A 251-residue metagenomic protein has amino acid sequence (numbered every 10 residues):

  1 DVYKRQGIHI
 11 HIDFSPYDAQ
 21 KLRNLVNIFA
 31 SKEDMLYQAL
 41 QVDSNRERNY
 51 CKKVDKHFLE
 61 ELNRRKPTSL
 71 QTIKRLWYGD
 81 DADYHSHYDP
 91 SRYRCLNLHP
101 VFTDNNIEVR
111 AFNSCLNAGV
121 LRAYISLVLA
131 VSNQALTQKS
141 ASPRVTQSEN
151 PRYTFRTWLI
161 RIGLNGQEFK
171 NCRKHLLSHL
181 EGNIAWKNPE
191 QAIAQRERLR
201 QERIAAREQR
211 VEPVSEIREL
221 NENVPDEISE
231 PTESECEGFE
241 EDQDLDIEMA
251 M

Functional and structural regions predicted by a protein language model:
V2-Y3: Short, small-residue-biased leader/transition segments that mark boundaries at the very start of proteins
I8-F14: Internal, conserved structured core segments that host functional sites
F14-D18, N113-N117: A generic structural motif
R23-N113: Aromatic/basic-lined ligand-recognition segments that form π-stacking hydrophobic pockets flanked by Lys/Arg to engage
D34-N49, N133-N150: Flexible helix-coil linker/hinge segments at domain or subdomain boundaries
N117-P143: An acidic, glycine-/histidine-flanked metal-binding catalytic module
G166-Q209: Long, highly charged low-complexity segments enriched in Glu/Asp and Lys/Arg with interspersed Ser/Thr
I217, D226-I228, E233-M251: Non-Sec secretion/translocation targeting segments of pathogen effectors
